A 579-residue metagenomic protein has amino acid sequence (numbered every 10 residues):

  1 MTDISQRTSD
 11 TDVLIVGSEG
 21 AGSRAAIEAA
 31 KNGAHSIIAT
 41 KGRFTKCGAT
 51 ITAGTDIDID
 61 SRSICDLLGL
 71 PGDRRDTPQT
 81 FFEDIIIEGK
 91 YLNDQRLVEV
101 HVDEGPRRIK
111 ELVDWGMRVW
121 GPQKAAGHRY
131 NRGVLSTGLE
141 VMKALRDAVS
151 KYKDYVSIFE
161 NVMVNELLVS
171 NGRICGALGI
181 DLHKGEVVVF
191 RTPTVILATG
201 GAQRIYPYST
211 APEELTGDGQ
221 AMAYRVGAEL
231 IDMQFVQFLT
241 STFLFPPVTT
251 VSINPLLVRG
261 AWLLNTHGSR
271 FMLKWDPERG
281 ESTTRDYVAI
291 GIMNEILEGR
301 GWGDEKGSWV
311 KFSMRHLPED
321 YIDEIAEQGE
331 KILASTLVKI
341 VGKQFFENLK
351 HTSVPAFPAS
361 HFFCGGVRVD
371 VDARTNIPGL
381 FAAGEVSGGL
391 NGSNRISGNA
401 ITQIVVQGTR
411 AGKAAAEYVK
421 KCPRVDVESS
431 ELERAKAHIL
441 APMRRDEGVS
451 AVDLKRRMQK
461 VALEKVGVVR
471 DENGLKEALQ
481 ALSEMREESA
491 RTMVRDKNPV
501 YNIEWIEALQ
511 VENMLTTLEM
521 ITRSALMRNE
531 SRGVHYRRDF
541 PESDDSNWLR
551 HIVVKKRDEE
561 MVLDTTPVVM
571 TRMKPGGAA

Functional and structural regions predicted by a protein language model:
M1-T11, G20, N32, R43-T45 (+9 more regions): Glycine- and aromatic-enriched mobile tails/lids
T8-T11, K184-T194, N376: Core beta-strand elements of the Rossmann-like FAD/NAD(P) dinucleotide-binding domain in flavoenzyme oxidoreductases
V13-I38: N-terminal Rossmann-like FAD-binding beta1-loop-alpha1 element of flavoenzymes
G42-R74, E83, T240, V248-I253: Conserved N-terminal glycine-rich FAD pyrophosphate-binding loop of Rossmann-like flavoproteins
F44, R62-R118, R225-V236: Conserved FAD-binding subdomain of flavin-dependent enzymes
G105-E186, R191, A198, P207 (+2 more regions): Conserved redox-cofactor binding core of oxidoreductases
T194-T250, N394-A414: Glycine-rich loop(s) and the adjacent beta-strand/alpha-helix scaffold that form part
A228-N348, T352, A414-K420: An anion/pyrophosphate-binding glycine-rich loop and adjacent beta-alpha core in soluble alpha-beta enzymes
